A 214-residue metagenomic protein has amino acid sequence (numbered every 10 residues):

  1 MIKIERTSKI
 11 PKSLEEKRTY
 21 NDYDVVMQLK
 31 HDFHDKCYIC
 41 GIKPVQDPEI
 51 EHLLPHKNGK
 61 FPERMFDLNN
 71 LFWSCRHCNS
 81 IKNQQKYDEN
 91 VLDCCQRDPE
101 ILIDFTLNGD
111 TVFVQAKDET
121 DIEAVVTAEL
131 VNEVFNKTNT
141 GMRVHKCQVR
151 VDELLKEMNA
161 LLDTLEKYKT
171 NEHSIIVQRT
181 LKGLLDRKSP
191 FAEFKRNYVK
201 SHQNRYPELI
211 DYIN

Functional and structural regions predicted by a protein language model:
M1-K36, G59-F66, L161: Short, charged surface segments at domain edges that flank catalytic/cofactor-binding sites
D32-C40, E119-E123: Phosphate-binding glycine-rich loops and adjacent basic patches that engage nucleotide phosphates, nucleic-acid
I39-W73, Q85-I101: Histidine-centered nuclease catalytic patch
H77: Phosphate-binding glycine-rich loops of NTP-binding sites
I81: Ligand/cofactor pocket segment of small-molecule handling proteins
K86-K169: Conserved, surface-exposed functional patches that form binding/active-site neighborhoods
N132-N214: C-terminal, charged low-complexity interaction regions
